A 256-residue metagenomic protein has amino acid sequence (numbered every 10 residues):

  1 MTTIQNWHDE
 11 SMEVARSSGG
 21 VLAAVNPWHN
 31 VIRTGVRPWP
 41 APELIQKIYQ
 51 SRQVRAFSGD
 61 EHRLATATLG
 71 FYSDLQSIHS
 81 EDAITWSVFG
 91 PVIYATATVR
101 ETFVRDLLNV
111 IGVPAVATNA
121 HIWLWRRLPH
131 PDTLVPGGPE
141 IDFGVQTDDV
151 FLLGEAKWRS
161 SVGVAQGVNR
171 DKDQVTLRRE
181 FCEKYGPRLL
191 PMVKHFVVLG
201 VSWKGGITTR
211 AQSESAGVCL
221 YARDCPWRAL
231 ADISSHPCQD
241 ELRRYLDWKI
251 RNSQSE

Functional and structural regions predicted by a protein language model:
M1-E256: Charged, terminal alpha-helix-loop-beta segments that serve as non-catalytic nucleic-acid engagement and/or assembly
